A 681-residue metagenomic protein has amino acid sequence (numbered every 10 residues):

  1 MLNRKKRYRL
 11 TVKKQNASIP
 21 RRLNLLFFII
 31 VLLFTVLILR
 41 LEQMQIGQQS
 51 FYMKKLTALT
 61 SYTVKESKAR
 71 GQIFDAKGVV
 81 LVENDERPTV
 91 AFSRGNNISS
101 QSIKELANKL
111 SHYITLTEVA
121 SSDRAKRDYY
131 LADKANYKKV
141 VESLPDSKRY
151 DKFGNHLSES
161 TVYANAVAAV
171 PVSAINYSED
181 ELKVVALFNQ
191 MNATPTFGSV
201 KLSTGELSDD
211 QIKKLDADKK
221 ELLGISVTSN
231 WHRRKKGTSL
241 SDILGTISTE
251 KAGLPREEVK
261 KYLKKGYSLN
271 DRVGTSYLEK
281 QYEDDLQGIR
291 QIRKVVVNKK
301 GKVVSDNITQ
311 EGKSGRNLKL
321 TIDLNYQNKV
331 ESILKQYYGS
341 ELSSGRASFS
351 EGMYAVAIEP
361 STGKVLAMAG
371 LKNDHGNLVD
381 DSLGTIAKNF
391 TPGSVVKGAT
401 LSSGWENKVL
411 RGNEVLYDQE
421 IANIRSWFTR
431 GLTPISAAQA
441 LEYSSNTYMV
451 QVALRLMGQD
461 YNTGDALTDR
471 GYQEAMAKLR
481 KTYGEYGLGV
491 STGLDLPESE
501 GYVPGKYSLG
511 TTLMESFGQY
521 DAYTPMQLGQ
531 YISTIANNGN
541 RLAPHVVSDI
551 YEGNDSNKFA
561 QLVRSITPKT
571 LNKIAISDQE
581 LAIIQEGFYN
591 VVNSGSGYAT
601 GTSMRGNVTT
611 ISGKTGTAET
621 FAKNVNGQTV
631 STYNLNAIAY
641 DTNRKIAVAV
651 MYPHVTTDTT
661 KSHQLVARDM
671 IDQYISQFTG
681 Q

Functional and structural regions predicted by a protein language model:
L2-D284, I292, V296, A453 (+2 more regions): Membrane-proximal periplasmic segments of bacterial cell-envelope enzymes, especially penicillin-binding proteins
M53-K65, Y326-S348: Short, basic/aromatic recognition patches
K68, N317, S350-G352: Short coil/loop residues immediately preceding or within conserved phosphate-binding loops of NTP-utilizing enzyme
V80-E83, P88, V296-E311, I322 (+5 more regions): Beta-lactam-recognizing serine transpeptidase/beta-lactamase-like catalytic domain environment
N97, R316-Y326: Conserved beta-strand/loop elements of the cytosolic catalytic core of P-type E1-E2 ATPases, chiefly in the P-domain
G266-V297, Y337-S340, S344-A367: Carboxylate/His-rich catalytic cores and anion/metal-binding grooves
G393-S402: Active/ligand-binding-proximal structured segments within catalytic/core domains that scaffold catalytic residues
L665-Q681: Short, gly/Ser/Thr-rich active-site loops of penicillin-recognizing serine hydrolases
